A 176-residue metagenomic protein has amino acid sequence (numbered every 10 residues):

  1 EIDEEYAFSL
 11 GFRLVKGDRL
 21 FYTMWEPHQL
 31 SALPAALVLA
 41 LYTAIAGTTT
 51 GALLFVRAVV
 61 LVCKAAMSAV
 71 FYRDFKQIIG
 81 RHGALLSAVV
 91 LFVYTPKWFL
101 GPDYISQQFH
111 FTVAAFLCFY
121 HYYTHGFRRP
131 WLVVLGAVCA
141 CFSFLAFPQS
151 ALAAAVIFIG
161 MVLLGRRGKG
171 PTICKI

Functional and structural regions predicted by a protein language model:
E1-Y6: Helix-to-loop transition at the C-terminal end of transmembrane segments
F8-F12, T23-T48, S143: Short hydrophobic/aromatic helix or loop-helix immediately within or flanking a transmembrane segment in polytopic
S31, A35-Y42, F55-V70, Q108-F111: Transmembrane alpha-helices of multi-pass, membrane-embedded glycan-processing enzymes that use lipid-linked
A66-V93: Transmembrane-helix signature of polytopic, membrane-embedded enzymes that assemble or transfer cell-envelope glycans
Q77-I79, V113-V133, G165-G168: Membrane-interface transmembrane helices that cradle and orient dolichyl/undecaprenyl
P96, W131-P148, A154-M161: Membrane-interface alpha helices of multi-pass inner-membrane proteins
L100-F109: Short acidic/glycine- and proline-prone juxtamembrane loop motifs at membrane-interface regions of multi-pass membrane
T124, A153-I176: Perimembrane helix-loop-helix junctions
